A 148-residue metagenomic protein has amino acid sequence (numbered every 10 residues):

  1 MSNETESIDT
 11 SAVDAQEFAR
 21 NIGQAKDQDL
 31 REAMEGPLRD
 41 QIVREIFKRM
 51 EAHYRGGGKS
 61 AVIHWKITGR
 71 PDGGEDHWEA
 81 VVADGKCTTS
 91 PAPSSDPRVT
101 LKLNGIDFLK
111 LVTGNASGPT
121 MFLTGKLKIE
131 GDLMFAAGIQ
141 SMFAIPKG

Functional and structural regions predicted by a protein language model:
M1-G148: Feature captures hydrophobic
